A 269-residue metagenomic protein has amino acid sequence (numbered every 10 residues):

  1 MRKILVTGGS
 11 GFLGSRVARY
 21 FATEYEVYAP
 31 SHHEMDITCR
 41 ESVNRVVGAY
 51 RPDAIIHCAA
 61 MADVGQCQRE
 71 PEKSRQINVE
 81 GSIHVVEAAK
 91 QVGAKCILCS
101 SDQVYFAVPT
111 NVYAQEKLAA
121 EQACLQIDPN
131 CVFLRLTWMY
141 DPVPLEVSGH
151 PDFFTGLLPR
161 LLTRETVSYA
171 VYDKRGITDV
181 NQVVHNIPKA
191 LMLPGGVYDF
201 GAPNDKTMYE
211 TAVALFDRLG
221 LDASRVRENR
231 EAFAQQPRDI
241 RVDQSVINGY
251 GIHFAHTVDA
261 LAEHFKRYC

Functional and structural regions predicted by a protein language model:
R2-A22: N-terminal Rossmann NAD(P)H-binding glycine-rich loop of SDR-like oxidoreductase domains
A29-C39: Rossmann-fold cofactor-recognition segment
I37-I77, A88, Q103: NAD(P)H-binding glycine-rich loop region in Rossmannoid oxidoreductase-like domains and their noncatalytic homologs
R69-I97, L118-A123: NAD(P)-cofactor binding segment of oxidoreductase domains
L98-Q115, M139-V143: Conserved catalytic-site region of short-chain dehydrogenase/reductase
Q122-R175, V180-Q182: NAD(P)-dependent short-chain dehydrogenase/reductase
V183-I187, M192-A232, F265, C269: Mid/C-terminal beta-alpha module of Rossmann-like enzyme folds, strongest in SDR-family dehydrogenases/epimerases
Q235-C269: C-terminal amphipathic/interface module of NAD(P)-dependent oxidoreductases and related NAD-binding regulators
